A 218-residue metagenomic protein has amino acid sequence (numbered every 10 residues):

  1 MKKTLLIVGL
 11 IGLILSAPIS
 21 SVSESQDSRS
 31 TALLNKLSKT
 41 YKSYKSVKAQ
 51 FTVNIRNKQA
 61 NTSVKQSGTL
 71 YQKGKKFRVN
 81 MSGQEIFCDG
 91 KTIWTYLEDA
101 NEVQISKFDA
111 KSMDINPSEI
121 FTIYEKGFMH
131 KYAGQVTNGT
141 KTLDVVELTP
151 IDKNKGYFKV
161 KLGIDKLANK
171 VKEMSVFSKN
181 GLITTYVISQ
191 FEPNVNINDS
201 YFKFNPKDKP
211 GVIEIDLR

Functional and structural regions predicted by a protein language model:
M1-T4: Positively charged n-region of N-terminal signal peptides that target proteins for export
V8-A17: Bacterial N-terminal signal peptides
S16, S21-S25: Boundary at the C-terminal end of the N-terminal hydrophobic targeting segment
E24-S46, Q50-R56, N61-S63, T92 (+3 more regions): Flexible, processing/modification-adjacent segments and terminal tails in exported/periplasmic/extracellular proteins
V53-I55, M81, L97, S175-S178: Beta-turn initiation residues at beta-strand->coil junctions
S67-I115, T184-T185: An acidic-aromatic
G68, F77, Q84, F128 (+2 more regions): Residue-level detector of beta-strand structural context in well-folded domains
K131-Q135, G139-L217: Gly/Pro-enriched, hydrophobic low-complexity segments that function as extracytoplasmic propeptides/linkers
